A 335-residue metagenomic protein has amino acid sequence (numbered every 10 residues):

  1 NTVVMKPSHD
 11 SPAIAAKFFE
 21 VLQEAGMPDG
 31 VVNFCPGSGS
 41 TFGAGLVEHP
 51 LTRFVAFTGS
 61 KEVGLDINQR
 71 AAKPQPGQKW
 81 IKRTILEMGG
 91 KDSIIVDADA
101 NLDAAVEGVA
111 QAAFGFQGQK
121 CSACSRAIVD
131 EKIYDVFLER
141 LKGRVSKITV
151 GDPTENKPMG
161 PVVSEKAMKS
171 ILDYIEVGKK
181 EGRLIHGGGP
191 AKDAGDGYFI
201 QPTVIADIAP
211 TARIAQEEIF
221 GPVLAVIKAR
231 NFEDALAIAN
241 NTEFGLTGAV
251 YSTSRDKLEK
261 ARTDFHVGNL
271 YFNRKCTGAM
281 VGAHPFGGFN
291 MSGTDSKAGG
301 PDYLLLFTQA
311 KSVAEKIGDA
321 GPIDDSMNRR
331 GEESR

Functional and structural regions predicted by a protein language model:
N1-D29, D103, S334-R335: Conserved small-residue-rich beta-alpha loop and adjacent elements that most often cradle the phosphate/pyrophosphate
N1-V4, G26-D29, V47-F54, N240-L246: Short, surface-exposed connector motifs at secondary-structure boundaries
V3-K6, K91-I95, R126, K157-G160 (+2 more regions): Short beta-alpha connecting loops at secondary-structure transitions that line or flank enzyme active sites
D10-A13, S40-T41, E62, D256-K257: Short alpha-helical
G26, E48-H49, F54, E62-A209 (+3 more regions): ALDH superfamily catalytic-core signature
N33-A56: A structured beta-alpha segment of the ubiquitous adenosine-cofactor-binding alpha/beta core
S38-F42, G90, R230-F232: Short helix-initiation/N-cap motifs at beta->coil->alpha
T52, I95, T149, I175 (+3 more regions): Conserved C-terminal structural/oligomerization subdomain of aldehyde/semialdehyde dehydrogenase
